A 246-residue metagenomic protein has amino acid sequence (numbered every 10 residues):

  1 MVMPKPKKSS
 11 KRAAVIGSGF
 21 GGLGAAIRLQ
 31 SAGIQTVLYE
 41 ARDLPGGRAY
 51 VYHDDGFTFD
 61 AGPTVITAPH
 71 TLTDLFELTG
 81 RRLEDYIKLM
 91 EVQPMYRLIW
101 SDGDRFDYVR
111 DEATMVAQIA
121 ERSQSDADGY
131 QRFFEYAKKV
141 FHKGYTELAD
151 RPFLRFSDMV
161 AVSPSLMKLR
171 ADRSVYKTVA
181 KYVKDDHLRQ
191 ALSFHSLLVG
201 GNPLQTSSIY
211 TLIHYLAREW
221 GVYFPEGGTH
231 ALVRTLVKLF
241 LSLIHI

Functional and structural regions predicted by a protein language model:
P6-K139: N-terminal glycine-rich phosphate/pyrophosphate-binding loop and immediately adjacent elements
K8, R12, A171, K184 (+2 more regions): Secondary-structure capping and boundary motifs in well-ordered enzyme cores
Q30, F240-L241: Conserved ATPase "switch" residues in P-loop NTPase domains
S101-S207: Rossmann-like flavin
L166-V175, A217-K238: Short beta-strand to alpha-helix junction loop
T206-A217: Residues forming anionic-ligand binding surfaces in small-molecule and nucleic-acid pockets of primarily soluble enzymes
I244-I246: Conserved small/polar residues in nucleotide/adenosyl-binding loops
